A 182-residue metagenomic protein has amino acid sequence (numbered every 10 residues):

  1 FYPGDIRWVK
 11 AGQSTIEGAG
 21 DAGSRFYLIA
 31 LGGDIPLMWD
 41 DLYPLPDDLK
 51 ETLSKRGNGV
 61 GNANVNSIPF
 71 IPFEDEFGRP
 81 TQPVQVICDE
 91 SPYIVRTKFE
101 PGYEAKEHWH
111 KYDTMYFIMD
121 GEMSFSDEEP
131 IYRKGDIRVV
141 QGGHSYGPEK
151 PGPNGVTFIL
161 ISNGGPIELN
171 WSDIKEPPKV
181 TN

Functional and structural regions predicted by a protein language model:
F1-D5, K10-Q13, W109-D136, H144-G147: A short beta-strand-loop-beta hairpin characteristic of the jelly-roll/cupin
Y2-D5, A11-W39, I131, G142-L169: Ligand-binding loop in jelly-roll beta-barrel domains
A11, E76, P80-Q82, E90-W109 (+3 more regions): Conserved short histidine dyad/triad with adjacent acidic residue
S24, Y93, T114: Short beta-strand/loop motifs in extracellular/secreted proteins, especially within beta-sandwich accessory domains
L31-G33, C88, E100-P101, G121 (+1 more regions): Non-catalytic surface loops within mature trypsin-like serine protease
M38-S91, K175-N182: A short, N-terminal "cap"/entry segment at the start of jelly-roll beta-barrel domains of the cupin/DSBH fold
